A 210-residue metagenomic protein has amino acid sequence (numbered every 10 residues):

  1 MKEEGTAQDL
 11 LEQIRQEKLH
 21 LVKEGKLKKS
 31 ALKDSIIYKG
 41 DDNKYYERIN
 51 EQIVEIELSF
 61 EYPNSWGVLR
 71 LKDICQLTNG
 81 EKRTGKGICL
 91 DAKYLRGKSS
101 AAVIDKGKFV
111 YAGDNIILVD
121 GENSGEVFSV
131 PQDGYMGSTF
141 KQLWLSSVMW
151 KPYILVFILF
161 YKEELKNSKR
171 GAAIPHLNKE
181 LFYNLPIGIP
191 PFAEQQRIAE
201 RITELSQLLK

Functional and structural regions predicted by a protein language model:
M1-G5, K26-S35, N50-Q52, T84-A92 (+1 more regions): Short coil/turn segments at secondary-structure boundaries
M1-Q13, H20-L21, E47-E81, L95 (+3 more regions): Non-catalytic DNA-recognition/assembly elements of restriction-modification systems
K39-V54, K72-V103, Y111, N115-I117: DNA target-recognition patches
R48, V130, A173-L177: Short helix-capping and inter-helix turn/linker motifs at the boundaries of alpha-helical repeat units
Y62-K72, E126-V127, W144-P152, I174-P175 (+1 more regions): Catalytic cores of nucleotide-enabled group-transfer and carboxylate-activating enzymes in metabolic and assembly-line
L95-K98, K106-L159, G171, F182: A short beta-sheet element
I154, K162, Q195-I198: Interdomain signal-transducing alpha-helices
F160-I187: Specificity-determining recognition surfaces
